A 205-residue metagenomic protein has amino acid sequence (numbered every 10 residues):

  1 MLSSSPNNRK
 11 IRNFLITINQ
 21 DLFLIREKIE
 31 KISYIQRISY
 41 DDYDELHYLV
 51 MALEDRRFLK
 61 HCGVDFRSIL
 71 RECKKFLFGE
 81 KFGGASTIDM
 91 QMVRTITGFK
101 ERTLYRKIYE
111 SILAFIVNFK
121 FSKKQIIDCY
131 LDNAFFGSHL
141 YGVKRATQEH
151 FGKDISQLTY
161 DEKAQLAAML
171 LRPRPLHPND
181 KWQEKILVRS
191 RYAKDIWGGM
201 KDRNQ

Functional and structural regions predicted by a protein language model:
M1-Q205: Juxtamembrane regions of bacterial inner-membrane/periplasmic proteins, predominantly the peptidoglycan biogenesis
